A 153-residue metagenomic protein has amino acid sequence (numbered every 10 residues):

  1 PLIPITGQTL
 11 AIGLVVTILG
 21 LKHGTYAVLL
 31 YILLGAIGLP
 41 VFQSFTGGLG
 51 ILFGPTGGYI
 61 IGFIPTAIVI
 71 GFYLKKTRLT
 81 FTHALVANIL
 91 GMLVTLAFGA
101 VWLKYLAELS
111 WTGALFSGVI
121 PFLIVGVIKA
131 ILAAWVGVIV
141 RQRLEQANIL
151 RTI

Functional and structural regions predicted by a protein language model:
P1-P4, I32-T66: Interfacial aromatic-anchored transmembrane helix boundaries in multi-pass membrane proteins
P1-T25: Hydrophobic transmembrane alpha-helices
L14, L29, L33, I64-V69 (+7 more regions): Generic alpha-helical transmembrane segments of integral inner-membrane proteins, especially permease/transport modules
I18-L19, V69-T77, V140-L144: Structural signal for the C-terminal ends of transmembrane alpha-helices and the immediately following loop
G24-V28, I51, A84, A114: Alpha-helical transmembrane segments and their helix-entry boundary regions
L39-F45, W102-F116: Interfacial helix-loop-helix junctions of multi-pass membrane proteins
L49-A97: Short helix-perturbing small/polar motifs within transmembrane alpha-helices
F116-I153: Alpha-helical transmembrane segments and their cytosolic interface
